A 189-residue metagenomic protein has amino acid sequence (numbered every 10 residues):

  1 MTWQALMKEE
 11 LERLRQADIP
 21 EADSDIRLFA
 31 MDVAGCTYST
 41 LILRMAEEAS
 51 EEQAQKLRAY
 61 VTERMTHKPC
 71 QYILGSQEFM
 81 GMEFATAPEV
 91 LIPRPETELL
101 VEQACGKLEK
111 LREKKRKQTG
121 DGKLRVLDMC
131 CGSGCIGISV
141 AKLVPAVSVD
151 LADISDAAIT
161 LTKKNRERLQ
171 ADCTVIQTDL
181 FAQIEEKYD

Functional and structural regions predicted by a protein language model:
M1-Q77: N-terminal auxiliary segments of SAM/dcSAM-dependent transferases
A17, K107-L111, L169: Solvent-exposed amphipathic alpha-helical surface segments
M45, Q55-K164, Q177, A182-I184: SAM-dependent Rossmann-like transferase core, predominantly class I methyltransferases with a strong bias toward
V147, Q170-C173: A short helix-to-beta-strand connector/capping loop
Y188-D189: Short SAM/SAH-binding signature in class I
